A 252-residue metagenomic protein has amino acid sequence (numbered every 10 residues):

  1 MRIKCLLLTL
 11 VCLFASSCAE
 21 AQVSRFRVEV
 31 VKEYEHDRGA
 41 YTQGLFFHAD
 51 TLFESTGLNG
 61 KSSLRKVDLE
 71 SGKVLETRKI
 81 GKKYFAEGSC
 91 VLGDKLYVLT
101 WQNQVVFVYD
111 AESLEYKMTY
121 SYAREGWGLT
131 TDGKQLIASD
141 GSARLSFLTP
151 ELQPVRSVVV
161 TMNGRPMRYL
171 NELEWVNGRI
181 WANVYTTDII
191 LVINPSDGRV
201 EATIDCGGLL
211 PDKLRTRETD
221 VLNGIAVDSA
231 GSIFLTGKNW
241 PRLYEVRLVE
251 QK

Functional and structural regions predicted by a protein language model:
Q22-R38, L69-K73: A short helix->beta-strand "capping" segment at the edge of beta-propeller domains
K32-Y34, L75-G81, M118-S121, V155-V160 (+1 more regions): Beta-propeller fold detector
R38-A49, K82-G93, Y122-Q135, S139 (+2 more regions): Beta-rich, blade/repeat-based domains predominating in secreted/periplasmic proteins but also intracellular
E54-L58, L96-N103, A138-S142, A182-T186 (+1 more regions): Conserved beta-strand positions in repeat-built beta-propeller and related beta-rich domains
D68-G72, D110-L114, T149-Q153, N194-G198 (+1 more regions): Short loop/turn segments that connect beta-strands within beta-propeller blades
G72-V108, Y116-G126: Blade-loop segments of beta-propeller domains
V106-N163: Hydrophobic, well-structured mid-protein blocks that either form specific transmembrane helices
A226-K252: Blade-level signature of beta-propeller repeat domains, shared across WD40, Kelch, NHL, RCC1 and BNR/Asp-box propellers
